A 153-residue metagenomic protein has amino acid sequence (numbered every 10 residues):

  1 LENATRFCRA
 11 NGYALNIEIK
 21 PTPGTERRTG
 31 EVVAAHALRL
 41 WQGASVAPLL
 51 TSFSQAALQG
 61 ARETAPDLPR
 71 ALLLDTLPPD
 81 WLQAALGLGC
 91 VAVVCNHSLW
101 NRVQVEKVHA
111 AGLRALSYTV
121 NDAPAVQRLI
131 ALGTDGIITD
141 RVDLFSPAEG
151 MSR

Functional and structural regions predicted by a protein language model:
L1-N3, C8, A71-R153: C-terminal active-site rim and adjoining tail of enzyme catalytic domains
L1-T76, L88-V91, C95, H109-A111: Metal-dependent phosphodiesterase/phospholipase catalytic core, i.e., the His/Asp/Glu-rich active-site region
